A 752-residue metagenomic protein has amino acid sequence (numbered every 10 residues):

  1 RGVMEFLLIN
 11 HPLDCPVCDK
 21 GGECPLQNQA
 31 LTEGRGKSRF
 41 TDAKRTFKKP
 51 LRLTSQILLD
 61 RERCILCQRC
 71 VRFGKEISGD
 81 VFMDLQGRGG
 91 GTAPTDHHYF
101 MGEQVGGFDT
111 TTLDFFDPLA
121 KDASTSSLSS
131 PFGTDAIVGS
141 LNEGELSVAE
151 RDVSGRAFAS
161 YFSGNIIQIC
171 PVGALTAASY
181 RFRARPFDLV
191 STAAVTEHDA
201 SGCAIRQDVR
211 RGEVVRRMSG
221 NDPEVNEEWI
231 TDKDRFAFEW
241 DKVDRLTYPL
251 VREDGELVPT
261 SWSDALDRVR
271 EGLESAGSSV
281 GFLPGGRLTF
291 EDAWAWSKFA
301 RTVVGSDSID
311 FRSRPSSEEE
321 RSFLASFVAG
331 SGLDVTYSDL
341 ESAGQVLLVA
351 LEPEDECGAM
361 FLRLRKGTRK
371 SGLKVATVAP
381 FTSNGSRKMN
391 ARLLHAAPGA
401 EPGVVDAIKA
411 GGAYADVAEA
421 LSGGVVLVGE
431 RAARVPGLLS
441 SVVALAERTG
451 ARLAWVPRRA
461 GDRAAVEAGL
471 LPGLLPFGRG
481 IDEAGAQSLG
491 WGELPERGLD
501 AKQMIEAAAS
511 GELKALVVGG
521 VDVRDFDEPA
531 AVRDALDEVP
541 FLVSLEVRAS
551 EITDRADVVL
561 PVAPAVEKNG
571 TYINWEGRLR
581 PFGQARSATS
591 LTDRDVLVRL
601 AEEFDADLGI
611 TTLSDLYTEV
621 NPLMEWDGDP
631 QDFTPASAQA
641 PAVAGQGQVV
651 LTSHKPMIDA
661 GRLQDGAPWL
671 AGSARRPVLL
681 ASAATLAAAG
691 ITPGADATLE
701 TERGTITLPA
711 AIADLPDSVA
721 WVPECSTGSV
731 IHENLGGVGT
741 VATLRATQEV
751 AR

Functional and structural regions predicted by a protein language model:
R1-G411, A684-L686, T707, A711 (+1 more regions): N-terminal export/assembly segments and adjacent metallocofactor-ligating motifs of anaerobic energy-metabolism
G90-G91, R183-V190, G285-R287, S316-S317 (+3 more regions): A glycine-rich phosphate-binding loop feature that marks nucleotide/adenosyl-phosphate handling sites
D267, S297, S342, L348 (+4 more regions): A cross-kingdom feature strongest in bacterial/archaeal respiratory oxidoreductases
S306-E320, L373-F381, G450-A464, V539-I552: A generic structural motif
E319-S322, S386-K388, P402-I408, A464-A465 (+2 more regions): Short, charged, surface-exposed secondary-structure boundary motifs
A391-R392, P402-A433, S440: Phosphate/pyrophosphate-binding active-site segments
L393-A397, P472-G480, V562-E567: Acidic, Ser/Thr-rich peripheral helices and adjacent loops at domain boundaries
V425-Q503, A509: A glycine-rich, hydrophobic/aromatic-adjacent loop/helix-cap motif
